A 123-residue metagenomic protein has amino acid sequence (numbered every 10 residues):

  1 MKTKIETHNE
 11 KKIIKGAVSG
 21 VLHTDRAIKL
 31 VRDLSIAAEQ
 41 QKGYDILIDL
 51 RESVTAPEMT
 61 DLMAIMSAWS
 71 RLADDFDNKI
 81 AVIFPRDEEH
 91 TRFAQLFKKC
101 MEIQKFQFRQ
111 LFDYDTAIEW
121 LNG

Functional and structural regions predicted by a protein language model:
M1-G123: Amphipathic, Lys/Arg-enriched alpha-helical "gate/interface" segment within cytosolic domains that mediates
